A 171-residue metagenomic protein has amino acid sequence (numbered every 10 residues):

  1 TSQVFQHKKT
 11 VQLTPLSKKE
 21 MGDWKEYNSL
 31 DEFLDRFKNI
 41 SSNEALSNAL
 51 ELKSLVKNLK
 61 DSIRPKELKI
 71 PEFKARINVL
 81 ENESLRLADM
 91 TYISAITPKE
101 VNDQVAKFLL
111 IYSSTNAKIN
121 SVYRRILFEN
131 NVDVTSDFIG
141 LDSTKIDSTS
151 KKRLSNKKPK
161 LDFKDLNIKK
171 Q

Functional and structural regions predicted by a protein language model:
T1-N48: Immediate post-signal-peptide N-terminus of mature secreted/exported proteins
S2-L13, S17-E20, T97-Q171: C-terminal amphipathic alpha-helix
L16-W24, S42-A49, I70-I77, P98-V105: Amphipathic, non-membrane alpha-helical segments in soluble helical-bundle scaffolds
D23-S29, V56-L59, V132: Hydrophobic, membrane-facing alpha-helical anchors
K38-A88: Mid-length scaffold segments of soluble, non-membrane domains
K66-V122: Long, amphipathic, charge-rich alpha-helical segments that form helical bundles/coiled-coils
